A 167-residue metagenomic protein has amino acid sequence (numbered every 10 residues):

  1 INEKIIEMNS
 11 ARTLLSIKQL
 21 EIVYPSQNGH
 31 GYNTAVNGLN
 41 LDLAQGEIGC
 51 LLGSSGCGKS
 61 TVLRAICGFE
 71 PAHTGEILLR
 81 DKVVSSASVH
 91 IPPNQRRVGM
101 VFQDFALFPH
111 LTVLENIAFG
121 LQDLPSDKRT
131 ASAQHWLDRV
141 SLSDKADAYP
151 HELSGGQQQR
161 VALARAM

Functional and structural regions predicted by a protein language model:
I1-E7: Short, Lys/Arg-enriched N-terminal segments with co-localized hydrophobic residues within the first ~10-30 amino acids
S10-M167: ABC family nucleotide-binding domain
